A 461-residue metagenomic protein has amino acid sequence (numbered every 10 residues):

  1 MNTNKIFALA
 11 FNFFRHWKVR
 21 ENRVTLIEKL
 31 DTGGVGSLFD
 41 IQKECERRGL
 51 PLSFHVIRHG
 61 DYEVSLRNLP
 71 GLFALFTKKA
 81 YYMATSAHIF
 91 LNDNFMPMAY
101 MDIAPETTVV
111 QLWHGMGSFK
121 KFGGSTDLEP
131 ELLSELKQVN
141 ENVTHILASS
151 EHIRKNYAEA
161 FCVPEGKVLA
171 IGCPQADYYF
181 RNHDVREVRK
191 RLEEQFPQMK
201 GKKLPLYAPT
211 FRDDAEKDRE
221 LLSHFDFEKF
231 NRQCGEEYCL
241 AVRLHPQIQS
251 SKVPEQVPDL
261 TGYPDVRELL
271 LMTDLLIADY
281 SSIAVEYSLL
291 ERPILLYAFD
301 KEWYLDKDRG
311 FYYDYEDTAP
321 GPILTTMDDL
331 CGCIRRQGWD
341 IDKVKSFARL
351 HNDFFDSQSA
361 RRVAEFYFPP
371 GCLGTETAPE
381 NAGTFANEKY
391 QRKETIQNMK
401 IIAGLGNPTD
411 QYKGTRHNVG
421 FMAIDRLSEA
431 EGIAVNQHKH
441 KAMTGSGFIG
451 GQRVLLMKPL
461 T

Functional and structural regions predicted by a protein language model:
T3-A8, K18-N22, L26-F39, D214-R219: A short, glycine/small-residue-rich beta-strand->loop->alpha-helix junction that serves as a flexible
V24-N182: Active-site and donor-binding regions of nucleotide-sugar-utilizing enzymes
G34-K43, A160, V168, P174-K252 (+2 more regions): Conserved catalytic-core segment of nucleotide-activated headgroup transferases in glycan assembly
I89-M96, Y100-W113, S118, Y263-D308: A donor-sugar binding/catalytic signature common to diverse glycosyltransferases and related nucleotide-sugar
D184, M327-K393: C-terminal amphipathic helix plus adjacent low-complexity, charged tail appended to glycosyltransferase catalytic
I248-G262: Nucleotide-activated donor-binding/catalytic signature segment of Leloir-type glycosyltransferases, i.e., the conserved
E255, S282-H351: Catalytic binding pocket for nucleotide-activated donors in carbohydrate/polymer assembly enzymes
N398-T461: Nucleotide and nucleotide-moiety/phosphate-recognizing core
